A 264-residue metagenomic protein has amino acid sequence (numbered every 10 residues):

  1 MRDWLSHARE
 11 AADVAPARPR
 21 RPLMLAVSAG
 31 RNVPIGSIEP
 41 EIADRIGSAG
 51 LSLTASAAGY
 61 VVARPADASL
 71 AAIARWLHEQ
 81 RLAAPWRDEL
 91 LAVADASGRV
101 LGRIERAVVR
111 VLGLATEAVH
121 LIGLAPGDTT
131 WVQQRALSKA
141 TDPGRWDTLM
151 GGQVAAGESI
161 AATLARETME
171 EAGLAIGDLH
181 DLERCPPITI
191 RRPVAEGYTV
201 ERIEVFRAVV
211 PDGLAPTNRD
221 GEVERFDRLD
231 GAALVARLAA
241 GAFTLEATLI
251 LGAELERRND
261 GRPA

Functional and structural regions predicted by a protein language model:
M1-R145, Q153-E170, L174-L214, G231-A240 (+1 more regions): N-terminal leader/linker segments that precede catalytic domains of diphosphate-processing enzymes
M150: Surface-exposed, charge/polar-rich loops and edge strands
T217: Helical (often loop-to-helix) elements that flank the catalytic cores of nucleotide-handling enzymes
R228: Short aromatic/basic micro-patch
